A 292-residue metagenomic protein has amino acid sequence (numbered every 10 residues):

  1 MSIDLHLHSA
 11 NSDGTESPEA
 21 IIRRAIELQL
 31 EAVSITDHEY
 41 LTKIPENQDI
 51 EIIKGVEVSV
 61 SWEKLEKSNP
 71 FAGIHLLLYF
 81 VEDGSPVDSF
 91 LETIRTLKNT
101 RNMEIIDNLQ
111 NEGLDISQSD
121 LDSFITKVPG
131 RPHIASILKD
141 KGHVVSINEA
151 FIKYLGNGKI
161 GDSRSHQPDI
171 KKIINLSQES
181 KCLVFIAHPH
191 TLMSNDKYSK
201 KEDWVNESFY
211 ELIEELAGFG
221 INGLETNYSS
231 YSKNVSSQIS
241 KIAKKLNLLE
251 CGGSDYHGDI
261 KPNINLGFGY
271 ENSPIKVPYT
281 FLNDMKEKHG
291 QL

Functional and structural regions predicted by a protein language model:
M1-G130, F219, E225-L246, E250-K261: A metal-dependent hydrolase metal-coordination microenvironment
H8-D13, I160-R164, K200-W204, Y228-S229: Short, flexible loop segments at the rims of nucleotide/cofactor-binding pockets, characterized by
N47-I50, S199-E202, S208, I239-I242 (+1 more regions): Short low-complexity, flexible loop/linker segments enriched in glycine and/or proline with clustered acidic
S61-T93, L97-N99, K139-K159, L266-H289: Active-site gating loops and adjacent loop-to-helix segments of metal-dependent hydrolytic enzymes
E112-I174: Hydrophobic, aromatic-enriched interface-forming segments
R164-E214: Conserved, well-ordered alpha-helix/loop/beta-strand core segments that scaffold catalytic motifs
S194-D196, I260-N263: Short acidic/His/Gly/Ser-rich catalytic and metal-binding motifs that mark active-site loops of diverse hydrolases
Y210-L224, M285-Q291: Active-site-proximal helix-loop elements at catalytic-domain edges
